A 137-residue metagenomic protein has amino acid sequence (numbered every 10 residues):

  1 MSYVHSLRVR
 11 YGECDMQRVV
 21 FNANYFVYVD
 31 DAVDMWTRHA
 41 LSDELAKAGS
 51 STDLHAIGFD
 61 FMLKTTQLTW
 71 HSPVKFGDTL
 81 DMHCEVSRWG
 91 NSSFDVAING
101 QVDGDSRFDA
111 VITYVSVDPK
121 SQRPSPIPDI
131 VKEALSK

Functional and structural regions predicted by a protein language model:
M1-D81, S87-K137: Terminal targeting signals and extreme-terminal segments of soluble enzymes
